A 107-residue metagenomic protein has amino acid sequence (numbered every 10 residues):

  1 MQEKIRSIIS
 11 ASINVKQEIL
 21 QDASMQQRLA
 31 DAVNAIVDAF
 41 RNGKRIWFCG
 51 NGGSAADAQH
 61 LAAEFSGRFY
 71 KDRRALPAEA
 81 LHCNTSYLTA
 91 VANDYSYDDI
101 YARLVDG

Functional and structural regions predicted by a protein language model:
M1-S24: Generic N-terminal amphipathic, Lys/Arg-enriched alpha-helix
Q2, Q26-A30, D98: Short, structured helix-loop boundary elements
Q21-N42: A short, well-structured juxtamembrane/interface segment
A39-G107: Glycine-rich, small/polar surface segments that engage phosphate groups of diverse ligands
